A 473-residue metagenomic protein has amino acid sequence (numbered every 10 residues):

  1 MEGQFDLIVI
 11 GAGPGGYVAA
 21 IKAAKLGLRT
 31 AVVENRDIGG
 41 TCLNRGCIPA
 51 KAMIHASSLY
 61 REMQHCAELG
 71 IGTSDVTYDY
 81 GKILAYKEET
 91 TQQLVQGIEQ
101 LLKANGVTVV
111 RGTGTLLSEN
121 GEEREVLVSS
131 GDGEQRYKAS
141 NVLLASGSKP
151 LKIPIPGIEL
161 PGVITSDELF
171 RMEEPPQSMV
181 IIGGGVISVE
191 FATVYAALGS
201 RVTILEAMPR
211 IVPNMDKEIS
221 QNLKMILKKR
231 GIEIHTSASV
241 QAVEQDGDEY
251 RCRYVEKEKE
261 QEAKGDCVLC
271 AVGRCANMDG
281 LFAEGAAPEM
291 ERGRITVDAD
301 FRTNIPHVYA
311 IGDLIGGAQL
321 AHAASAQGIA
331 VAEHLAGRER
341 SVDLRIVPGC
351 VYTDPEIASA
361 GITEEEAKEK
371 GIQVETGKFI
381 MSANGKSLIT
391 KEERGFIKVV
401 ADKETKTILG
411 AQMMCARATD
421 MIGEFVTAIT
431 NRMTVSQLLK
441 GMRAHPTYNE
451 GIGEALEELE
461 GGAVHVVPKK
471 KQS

Functional and structural regions predicted by a protein language model:
E2-F5, I21-L28, V33-P175, T203 (+8 more regions): Glycine-rich flavin
E2-G13, P175-G185: Beta1/beta-strand and adjacent pyrophosphate-binding region of the FAD-binding site in flavoprotein oxidoreductases
I8-I10, G114, R136-G147, I181-I182 (+3 more regions): Short hydrophobic core segments
I10-G15, A24-R36, T41, I48 (+3 more regions): Flexible, glycine-rich terminal cap/loop adjacent to redox cofactors in electron-transfer oxidoreductases
G16, S188-V189: N-terminal Rossmann-fold NAD(P) dinucleotide-binding loop
A20, A24, A192, A196-A197: Gly/Ala-rich phosphate-binding loop of Rossmann-like dinucleotide-binding domains, activating on the conserved
E159-P175, E262-A336: FAD-site-proximal beta/loop scaffold in flavoenzymes
M215-N222, I311-E366, H445-K471: A conserved FAD-binding loop/helix module that cradles the flavin
